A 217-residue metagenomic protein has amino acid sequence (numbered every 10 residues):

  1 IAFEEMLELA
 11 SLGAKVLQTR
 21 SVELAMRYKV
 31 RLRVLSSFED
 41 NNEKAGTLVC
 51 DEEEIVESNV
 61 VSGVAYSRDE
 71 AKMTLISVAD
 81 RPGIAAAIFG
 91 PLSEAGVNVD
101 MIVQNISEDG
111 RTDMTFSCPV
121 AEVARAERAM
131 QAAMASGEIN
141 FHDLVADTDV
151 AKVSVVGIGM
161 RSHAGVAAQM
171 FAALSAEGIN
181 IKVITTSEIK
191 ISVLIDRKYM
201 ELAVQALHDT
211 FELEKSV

Functional and structural regions predicted by a protein language model:
I1-T186, K190-V217: C-terminal catalytic "cap/lid" subdomain
